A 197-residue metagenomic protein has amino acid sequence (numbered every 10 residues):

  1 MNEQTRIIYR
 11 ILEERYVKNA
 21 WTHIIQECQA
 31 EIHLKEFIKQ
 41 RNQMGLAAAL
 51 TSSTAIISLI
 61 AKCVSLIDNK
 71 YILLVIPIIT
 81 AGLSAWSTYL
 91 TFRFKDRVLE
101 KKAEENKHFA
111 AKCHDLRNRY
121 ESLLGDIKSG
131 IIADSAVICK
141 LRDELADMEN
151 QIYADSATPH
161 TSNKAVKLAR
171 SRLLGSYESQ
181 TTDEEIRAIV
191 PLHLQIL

Functional and structural regions predicted by a protein language model:
M1-L46, I72, L90, F94-L197: Conserved non-transmembrane functional hotspots
Q29, I56-I60, Y89: Alpha-helical transmembrane segments of multipass membrane proteins
G45-A49, P77-I79: Hydrophobic H-region at the start of alpha-helical membrane spans
A49-S53, G82-A85: Hydrophobic alpha-helical cores of multi-pass transmembrane domains in eukaryotic membrane proteins
L50-N69: Juxtamembrane "helix exit" motif at the C-terminal ends of alpha-helical transmembrane segments in multi-pass membrane
V64-G82: Hydrophobic alpha-helical transmembrane segments
I76-D96: Transmembrane alpha-helices and immediately adjacent membrane-cytoplasm interface residues in multi-pass integral
